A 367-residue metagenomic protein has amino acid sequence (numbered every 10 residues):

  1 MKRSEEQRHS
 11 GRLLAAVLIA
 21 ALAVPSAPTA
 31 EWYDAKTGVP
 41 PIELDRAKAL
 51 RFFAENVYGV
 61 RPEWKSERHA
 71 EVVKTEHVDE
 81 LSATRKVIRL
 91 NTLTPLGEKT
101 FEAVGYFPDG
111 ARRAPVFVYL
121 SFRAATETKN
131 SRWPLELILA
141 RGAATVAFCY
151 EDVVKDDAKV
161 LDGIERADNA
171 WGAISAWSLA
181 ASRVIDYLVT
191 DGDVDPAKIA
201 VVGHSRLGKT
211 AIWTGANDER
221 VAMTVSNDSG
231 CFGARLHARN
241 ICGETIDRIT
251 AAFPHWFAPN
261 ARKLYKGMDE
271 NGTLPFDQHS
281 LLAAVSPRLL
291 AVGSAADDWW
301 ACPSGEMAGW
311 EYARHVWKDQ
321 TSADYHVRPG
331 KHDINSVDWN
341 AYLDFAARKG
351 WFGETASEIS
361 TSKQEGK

Functional and structural regions predicted by a protein language model:
S4-L14: Bacterial N-terminal signal peptides that target proteins for export
L18, L22-A23: Hydrophobic core
Y33-G105: Non-catalytic accessory segments flanking enzyme active sites
Y119-V184, V189-T190, L236-R239: Cap/lid segment of the alpha/beta-hydrolase catalytic domain
A124, R183-E244: Primarily recognizes the serine-hydrolase "nucleophile elbow" in alpha/beta-hydrolase and SGNH/GDSL folds
S226-L281, C302-W310, V316-Q320: Mobile cap/lid helix-loop segments that gate and shape the active-site cleft of serine hydrolases
S286-P303: Conserved strand-to-loop "acid loop" that flanks and positions the catalytic carboxylate
E311-K363: C-terminal catalytic histidine-bearing segment of alpha/beta-hydrolase fold enzymes
